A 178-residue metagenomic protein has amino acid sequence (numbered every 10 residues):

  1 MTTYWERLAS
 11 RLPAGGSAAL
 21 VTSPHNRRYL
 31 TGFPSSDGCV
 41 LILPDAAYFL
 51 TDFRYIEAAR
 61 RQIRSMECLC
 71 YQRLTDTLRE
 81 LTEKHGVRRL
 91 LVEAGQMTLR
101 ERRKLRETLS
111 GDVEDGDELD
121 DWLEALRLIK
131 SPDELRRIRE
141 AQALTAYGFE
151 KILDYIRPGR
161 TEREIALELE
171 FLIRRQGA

Functional and structural regions predicted by a protein language model:
M1-F49, I56, T75-R79, E83-G86 (+5 more regions): Terminal domain-start leader segments
T22-P24, T51-F53, Q72, V92-M97: Structural motif
P34-S36, R64, K104-E107: Short, glycine/charged-enriched secondary-structure capping and boundary segments
Y55-A58, E101: Short, charged N-terminal beta->alpha structural module
A58-S65: A short, polar/proline- and glycine-enriched secondary-structure boundary/capping micro-motif
E67-L69: A short acidic, glycine-rich active-site loop that binds or catalyzes chemistry on phosphate/adenosine moieties
R73-A178: Flexible, acidic/His-enriched mid-domain "rim/lid" segments that flank
